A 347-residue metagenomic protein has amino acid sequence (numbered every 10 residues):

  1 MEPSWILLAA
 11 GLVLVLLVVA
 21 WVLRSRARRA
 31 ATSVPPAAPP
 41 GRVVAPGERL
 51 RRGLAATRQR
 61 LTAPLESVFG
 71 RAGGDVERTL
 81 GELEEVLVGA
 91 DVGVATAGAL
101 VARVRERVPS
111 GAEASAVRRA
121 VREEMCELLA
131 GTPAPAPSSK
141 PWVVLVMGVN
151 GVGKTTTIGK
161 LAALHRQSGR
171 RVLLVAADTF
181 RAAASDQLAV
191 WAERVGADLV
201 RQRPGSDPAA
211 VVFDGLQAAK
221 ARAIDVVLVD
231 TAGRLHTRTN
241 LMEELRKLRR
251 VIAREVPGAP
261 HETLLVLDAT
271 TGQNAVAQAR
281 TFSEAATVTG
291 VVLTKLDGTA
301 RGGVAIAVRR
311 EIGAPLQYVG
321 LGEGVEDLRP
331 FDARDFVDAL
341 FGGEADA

Functional and structural regions predicted by a protein language model:
M1-L12: Feature marks short, highly hydrophobic, charge-poor N-terminal signal-anchor/signal peptide-like helices that anchor
P3, V19-A20, L161, A277-A279 (+1 more regions): Short beta-alpha junctions and helix-cap segments that line functional grooves
L16-A31: Cytosolic-side junction of a single-pass transmembrane alpha-helix
A27-R52: Short juxtamembrane segments adjacent to a transmembrane helix
S33, V229, L293: Short beta-strand and adjacent tight-turn residues that come in two discontinuous sequence segments and form the edges
V43-V229, E244, R254: Primarily NTPase-proximal linker/entry elements flanking Walker-type ATP/GTP-binding cores
Q187, P204-R222, H236-A345: Conserved catalytic-core segment of NTP-binding enzymes
A232-R234: Short glycine-rich anion-binding loops that position phosphate/pyrophosphate groups of nucleotides and phosphorylated
